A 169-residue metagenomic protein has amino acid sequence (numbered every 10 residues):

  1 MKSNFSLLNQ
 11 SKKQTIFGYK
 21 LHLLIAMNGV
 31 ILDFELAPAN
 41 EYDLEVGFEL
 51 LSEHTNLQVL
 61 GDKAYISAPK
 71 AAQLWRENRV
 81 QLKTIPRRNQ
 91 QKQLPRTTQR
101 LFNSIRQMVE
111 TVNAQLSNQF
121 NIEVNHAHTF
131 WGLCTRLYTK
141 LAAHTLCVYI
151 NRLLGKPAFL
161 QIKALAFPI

Functional and structural regions predicted by a protein language model:
M1-N78, P86-R87: Polybasic low-complexity intrinsically disordered regions
S3-L7, S11-K12, L51-H54, G61-A64 (+7 more regions): Short, surface-exposed, polar/charged, turn-prone segments marking secondary-structure boundaries
Q58, K63-T129: Helix-centered, glycine/charged polyanion-binding patches within enzymatic domains that contact phosphate-containing
L101-I169: Basic, amphipathic alpha-helical segments enriched in Lys/Arg and hydrophobic/aromatic residues
